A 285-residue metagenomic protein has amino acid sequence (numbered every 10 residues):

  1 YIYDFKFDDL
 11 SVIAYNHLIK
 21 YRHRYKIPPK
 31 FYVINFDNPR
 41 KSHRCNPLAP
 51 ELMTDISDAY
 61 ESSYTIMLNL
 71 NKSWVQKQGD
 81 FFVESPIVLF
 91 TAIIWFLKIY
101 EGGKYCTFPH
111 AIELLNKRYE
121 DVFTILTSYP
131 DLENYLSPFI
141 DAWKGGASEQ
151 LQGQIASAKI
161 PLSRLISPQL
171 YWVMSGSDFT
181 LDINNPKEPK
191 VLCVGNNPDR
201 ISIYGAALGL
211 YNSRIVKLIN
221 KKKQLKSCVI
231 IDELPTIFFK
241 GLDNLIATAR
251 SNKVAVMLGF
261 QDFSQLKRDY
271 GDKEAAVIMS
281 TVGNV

Functional and structural regions predicted by a protein language model:
Y1-A255, Y270: P-loop NTPase motor domains
I246-V285: Conserved ATP-driven motor cores of ASCE-family P-loop NTPases powering translocation/secretion/packaging/pilus
